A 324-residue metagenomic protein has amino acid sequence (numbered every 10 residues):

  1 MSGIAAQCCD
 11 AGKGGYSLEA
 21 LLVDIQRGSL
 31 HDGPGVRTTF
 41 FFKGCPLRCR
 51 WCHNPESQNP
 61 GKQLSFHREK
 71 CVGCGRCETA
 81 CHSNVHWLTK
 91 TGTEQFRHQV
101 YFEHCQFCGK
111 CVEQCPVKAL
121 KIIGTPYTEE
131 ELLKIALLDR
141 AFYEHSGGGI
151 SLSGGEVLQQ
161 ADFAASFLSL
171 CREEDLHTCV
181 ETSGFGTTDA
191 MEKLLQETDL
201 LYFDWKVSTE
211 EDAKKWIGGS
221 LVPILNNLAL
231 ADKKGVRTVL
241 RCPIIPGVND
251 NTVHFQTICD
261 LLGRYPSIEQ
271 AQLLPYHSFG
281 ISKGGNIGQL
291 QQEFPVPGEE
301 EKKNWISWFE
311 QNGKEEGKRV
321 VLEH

Functional and structural regions predicted by a protein language model:
S2-P34, I244-H324: Auxiliary Fe-S-binding modules of radical SAM enzymes
L22-R76, R97-F107: N-terminal pre-triad scaffold of radical SAM enzymes
G35-R37, R97, V117, G147-G149 (+1 more regions): Short, solvent-exposed beta-strand edge segments and adjacent coil->beta transition regions
R50-S57, R76-V100, K110-T125: Iron-sulfur cluster-binding cysteine motifs and their immediate structural context in ferredoxin-like electron-transfer
H104, T125-E131: FAD-binding FR-type
P116, A229, I306-E310: Class I S-adenosyl-L-methionine
E130-N286: Conserved AdoMet/S-adenosylmethionine-binding subsite of the radical SAM
